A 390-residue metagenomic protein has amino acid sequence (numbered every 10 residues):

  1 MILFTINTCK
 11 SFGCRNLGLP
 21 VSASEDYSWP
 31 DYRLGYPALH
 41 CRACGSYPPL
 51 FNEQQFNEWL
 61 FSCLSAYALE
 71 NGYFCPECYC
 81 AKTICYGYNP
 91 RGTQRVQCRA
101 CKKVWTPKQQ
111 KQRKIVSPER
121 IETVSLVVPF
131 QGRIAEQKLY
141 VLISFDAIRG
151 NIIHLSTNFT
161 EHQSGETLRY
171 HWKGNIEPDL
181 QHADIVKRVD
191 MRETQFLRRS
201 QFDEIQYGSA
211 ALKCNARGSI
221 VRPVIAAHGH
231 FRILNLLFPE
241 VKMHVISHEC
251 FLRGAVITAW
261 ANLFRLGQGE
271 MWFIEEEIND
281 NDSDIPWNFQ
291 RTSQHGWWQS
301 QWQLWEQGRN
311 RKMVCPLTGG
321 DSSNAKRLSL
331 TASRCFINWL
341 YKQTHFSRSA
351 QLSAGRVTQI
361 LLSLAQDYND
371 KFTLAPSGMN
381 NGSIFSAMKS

Functional and structural regions predicted by a protein language model:
T8-G35, P76-P90: Short recognition patches in nucleic-acid-associated and regulatory proteins
S11, R33-Y47, R91-V104: Cysteine-rich micro-motifs
P20-D31, N52-L60, Y86-Q94, Q109-I115: Short cysteine/histidine-rich zinc-coordinating motifs and their immediately flanking basic loops
L64-Y79, I84, Y88-T93, K102-I121 (+2 more regions): Extended interfacial segments that mediate partner engagement and assembly in macromolecular machines
G72, K82, V256-K342: Helix-centered, glycine/charged polyanion-binding patches within enzymatic domains that contact phosphate-containing
R113-L236: RNase H-like nuclease fold core
E240-G254: Acidic/histidine-rich, metal-coordinating catalytic segments
S333, F346-S390: C-terminal domain-tail junction helix/linker
